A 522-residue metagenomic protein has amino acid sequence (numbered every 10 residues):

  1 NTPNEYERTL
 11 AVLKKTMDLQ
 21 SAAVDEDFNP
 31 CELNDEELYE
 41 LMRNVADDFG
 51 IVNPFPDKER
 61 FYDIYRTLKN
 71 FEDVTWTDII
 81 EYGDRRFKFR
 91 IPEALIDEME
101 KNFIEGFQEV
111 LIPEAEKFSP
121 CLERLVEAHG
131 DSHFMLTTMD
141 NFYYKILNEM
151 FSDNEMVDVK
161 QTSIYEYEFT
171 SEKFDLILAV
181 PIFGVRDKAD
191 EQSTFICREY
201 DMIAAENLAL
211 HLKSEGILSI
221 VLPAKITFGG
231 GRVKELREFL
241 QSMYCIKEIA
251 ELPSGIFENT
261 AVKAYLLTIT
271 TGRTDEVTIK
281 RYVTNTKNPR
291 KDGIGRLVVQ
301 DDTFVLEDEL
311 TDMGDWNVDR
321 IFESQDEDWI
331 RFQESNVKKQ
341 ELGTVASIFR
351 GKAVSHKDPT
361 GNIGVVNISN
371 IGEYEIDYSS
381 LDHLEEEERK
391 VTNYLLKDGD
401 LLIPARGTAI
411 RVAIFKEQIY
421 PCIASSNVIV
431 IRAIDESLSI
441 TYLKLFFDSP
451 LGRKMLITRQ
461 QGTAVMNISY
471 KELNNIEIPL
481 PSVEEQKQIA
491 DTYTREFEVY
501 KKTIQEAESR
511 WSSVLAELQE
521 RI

Functional and structural regions predicted by a protein language model:
E5-D84: Long recognition/docking surfaces used for binding and targeting
Y82-A179, G184-R186, P223-A224: Conserved S-adenosyl-L-methionine
C197-T268: Conserved Class I SAM-dependent methyltransferase catalytic core
N259-K338: Flexible, glycine-/basic-rich loop-and-beta segments that form/coincide with the SAM-dependent methyltransferase
L267, P421-I429, Q461-K487: A short glycine-rich beta-alpha junction/loop motif
F304-D358, S482-I522: Non-catalytic DNA-recognition/assembly elements of restriction-modification systems
Q340-V354, S369-D398: Sequence-specific dsDNA recognition surfaces
T392-Y394, L401-F447: A short beta-sheet element
